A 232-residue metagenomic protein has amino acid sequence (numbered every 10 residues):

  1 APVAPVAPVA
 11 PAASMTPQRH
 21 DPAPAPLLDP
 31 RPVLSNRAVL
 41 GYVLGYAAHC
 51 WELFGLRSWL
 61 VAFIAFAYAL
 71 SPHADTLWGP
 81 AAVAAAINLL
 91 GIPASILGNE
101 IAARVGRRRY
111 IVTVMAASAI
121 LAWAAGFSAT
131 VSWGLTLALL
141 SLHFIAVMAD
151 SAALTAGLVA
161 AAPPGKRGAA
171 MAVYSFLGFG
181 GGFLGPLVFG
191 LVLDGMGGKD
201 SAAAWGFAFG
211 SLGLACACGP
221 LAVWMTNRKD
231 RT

Functional and structural regions predicted by a protein language model:
V3-L44: Juxtamembrane intracellular "pre-TM" segments in multi-pass secondary transporters
R37-I92, G185-P186: Extracytoplasmic gate region of multi-pass secondary transporters
A86-A94, L177, G181, A215: MFS transmembrane alpha-helix packing/gate-lining sites
A94-R107, L193-D194: Helix-to-loop junctions at the C-terminal end of transmembrane segments in multipass secondary transporters
G106-G157: C-terminal transmembrane helical hairpin of 12-TM major facilitator-type secondary transporters
G126-A129, G198, W205-T232: Multi-pass alpha-helical transporter architecture, strongest for 12-TM Major Facilitator/SLC carriers used
A161-G198: A late C-terminal transmembrane helix in Major Facilitator Superfamily
